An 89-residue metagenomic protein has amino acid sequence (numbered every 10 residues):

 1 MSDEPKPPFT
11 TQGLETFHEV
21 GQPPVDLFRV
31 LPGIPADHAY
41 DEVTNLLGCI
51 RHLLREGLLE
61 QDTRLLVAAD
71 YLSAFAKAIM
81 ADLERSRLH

Functional and structural regions predicted by a protein language model:
M1-H89: Sequence/structural signature of long amphipathic alpha-helices that form protein-protein interaction faces
